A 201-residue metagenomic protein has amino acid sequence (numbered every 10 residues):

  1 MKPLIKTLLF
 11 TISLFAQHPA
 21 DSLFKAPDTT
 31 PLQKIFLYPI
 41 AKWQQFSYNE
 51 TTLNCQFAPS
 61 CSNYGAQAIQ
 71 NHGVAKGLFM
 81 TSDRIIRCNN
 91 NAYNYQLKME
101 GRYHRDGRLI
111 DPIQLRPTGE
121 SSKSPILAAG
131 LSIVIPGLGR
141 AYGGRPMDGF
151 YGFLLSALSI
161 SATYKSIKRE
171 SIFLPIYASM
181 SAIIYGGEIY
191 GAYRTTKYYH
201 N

Functional and structural regions predicted by a protein language model:
M1-L4: Positively charged n-region of N-terminal signal peptides that target proteins for export
L8-Q17: Hydrophobic h-region of N-terminal signal peptides that target proteins for export in Gram-negative bacteria
S22-N201: Hydrophobic alpha-helical membrane segments
